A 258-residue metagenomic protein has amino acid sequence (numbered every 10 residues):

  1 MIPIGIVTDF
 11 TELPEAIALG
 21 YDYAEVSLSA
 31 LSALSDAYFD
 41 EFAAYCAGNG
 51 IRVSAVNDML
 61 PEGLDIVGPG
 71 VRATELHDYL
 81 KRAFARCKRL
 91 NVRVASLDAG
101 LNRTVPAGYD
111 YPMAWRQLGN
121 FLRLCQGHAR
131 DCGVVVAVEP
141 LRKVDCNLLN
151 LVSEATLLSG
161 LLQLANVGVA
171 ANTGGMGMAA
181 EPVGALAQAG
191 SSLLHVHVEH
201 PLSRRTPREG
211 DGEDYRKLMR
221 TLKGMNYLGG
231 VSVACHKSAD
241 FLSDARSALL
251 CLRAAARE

Functional and structural regions predicted by a protein language model:
M1-V92, R123, L164, A180 (+2 more regions): N-terminal pre-domain/capping segments
I2-T8, A24-V26, V53-D58, A95-L97 (+4 more regions): Hydrophobic faces of well-ordered beta-strands that scaffold small-molecule active sites in alpha/beta enzyme cores
V7-P14, S27-E41, G63-V67, R103-P106 (+4 more regions): Acidic-and-aromatic substrate-binding clefts and catalytic sites of carbohydrate-active enzymes
A18, Y23, V56, R123-R220: Acidic/histidine-rich catalytic cores of soluble enzymes
F42-A44, R72-T74, M113-A114, E154-T156 (+3 more regions): Short, hinge-like loop/turn segments at secondary-structure boundaries
Y45, G50-A55, G212-V231: P-loop/Walker A phosphate-binding loop and immediately adjacent motor/lid segment at beta-alpha junctions
G48, V67-G168: Active-site acidic/histidine proton-transfer and metal-coordination neighborhood in alpha/beta enzyme cores
K223-E258: C-terminal appended segment following the main domain
